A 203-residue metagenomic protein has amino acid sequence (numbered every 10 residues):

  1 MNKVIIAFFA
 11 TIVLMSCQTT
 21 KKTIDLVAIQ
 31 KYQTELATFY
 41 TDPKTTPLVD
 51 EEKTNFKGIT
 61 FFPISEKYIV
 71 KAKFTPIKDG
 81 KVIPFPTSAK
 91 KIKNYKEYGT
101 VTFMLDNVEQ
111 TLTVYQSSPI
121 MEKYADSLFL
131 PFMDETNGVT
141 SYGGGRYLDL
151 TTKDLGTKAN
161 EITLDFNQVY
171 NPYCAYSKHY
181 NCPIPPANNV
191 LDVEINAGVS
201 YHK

Functional and structural regions predicted by a protein language model:
N2-F8: Sec-dependent signal peptide recognition, specifically the positively charged N-region followed immediately by
M15-S16: C-terminal motif of bacterial Sec signal peptides marking the signal peptidase cleavage site
T20-K81: Start-of-domain marker
T75, D106, M133-E135, N167-V169 (+1 more regions): Solvent-exposed coil/turn segments that connect beta secondary-structure elements in extracytoplasmic/periplasmic
K81-G144: Mid-length scaffold segments of soluble, non-membrane domains
P119-S127, L150-K158, K203: Short, surface-exposed linear segments at secondary-structure transitions and domain or protein termini
P131-Y170: Acidic, glycine-rich flexible loop segments
Y170-K203: Extended, aromatic/histidine-rich regions of cofactor-dependent oxidoreductases associated with respiratory
